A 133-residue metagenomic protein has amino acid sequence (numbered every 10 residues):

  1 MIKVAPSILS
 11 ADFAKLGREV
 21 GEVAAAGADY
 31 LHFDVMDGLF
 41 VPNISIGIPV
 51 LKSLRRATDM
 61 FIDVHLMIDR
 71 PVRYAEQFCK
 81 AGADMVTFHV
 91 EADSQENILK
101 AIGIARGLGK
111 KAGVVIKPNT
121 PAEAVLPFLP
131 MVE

Functional and structural regions predicted by a protein language model:
M1-T87, A92-K100, I104-A112, V125-V132: Conserved N-terminal beta1-alpha1 strand-loop-helix module at the mouth
V115-N119: Short gly/ser/thr-rich secondary-structure transition/capping motifs
T120-A124: Membrane-interface helix caps and helix-loop-helix hairpins in membrane proteins
